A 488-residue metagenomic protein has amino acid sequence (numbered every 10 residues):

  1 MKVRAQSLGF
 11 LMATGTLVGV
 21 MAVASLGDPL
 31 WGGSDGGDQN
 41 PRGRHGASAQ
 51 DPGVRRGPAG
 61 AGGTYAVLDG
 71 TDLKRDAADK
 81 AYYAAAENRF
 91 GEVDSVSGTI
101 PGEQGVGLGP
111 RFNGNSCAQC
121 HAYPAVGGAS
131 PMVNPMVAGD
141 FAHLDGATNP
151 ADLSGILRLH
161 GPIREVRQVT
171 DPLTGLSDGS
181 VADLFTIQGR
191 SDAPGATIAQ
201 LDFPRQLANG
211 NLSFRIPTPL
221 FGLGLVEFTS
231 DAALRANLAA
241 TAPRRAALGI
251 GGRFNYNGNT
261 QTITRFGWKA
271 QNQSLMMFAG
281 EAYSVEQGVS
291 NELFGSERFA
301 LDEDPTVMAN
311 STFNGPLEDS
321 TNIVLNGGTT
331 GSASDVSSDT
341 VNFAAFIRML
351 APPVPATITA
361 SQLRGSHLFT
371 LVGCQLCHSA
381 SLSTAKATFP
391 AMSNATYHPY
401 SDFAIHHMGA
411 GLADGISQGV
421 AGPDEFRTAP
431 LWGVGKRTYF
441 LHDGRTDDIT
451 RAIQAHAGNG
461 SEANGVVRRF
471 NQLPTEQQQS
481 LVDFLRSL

Functional and structural regions predicted by a protein language model:
M1-Q6: N-terminal secretory signal peptides that target proteins for export/translocation
L11-A22: Bacterial N-terminal signal peptides
A24-L488: Periplasmic c-type cytochrome electron-transfer domains
